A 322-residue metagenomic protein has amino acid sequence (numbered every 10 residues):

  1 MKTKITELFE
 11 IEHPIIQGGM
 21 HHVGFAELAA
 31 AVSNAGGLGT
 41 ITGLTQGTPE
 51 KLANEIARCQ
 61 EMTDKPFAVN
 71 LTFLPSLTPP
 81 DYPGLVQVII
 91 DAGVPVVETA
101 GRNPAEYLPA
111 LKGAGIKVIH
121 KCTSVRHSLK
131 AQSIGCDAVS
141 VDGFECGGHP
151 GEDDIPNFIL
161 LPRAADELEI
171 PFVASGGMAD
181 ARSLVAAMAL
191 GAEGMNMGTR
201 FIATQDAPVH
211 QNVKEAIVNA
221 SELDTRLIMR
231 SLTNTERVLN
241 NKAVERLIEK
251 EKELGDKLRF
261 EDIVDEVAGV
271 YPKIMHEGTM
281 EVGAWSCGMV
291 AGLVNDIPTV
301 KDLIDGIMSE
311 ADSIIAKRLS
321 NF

Functional and structural regions predicted by a protein language model:
M1-E167: Active-site entrance/lid segments in N-terminal catalytic domains of soluble metabolic enzymes
M20, G177-M178: Active-site metal-binding loops of divalent metal-dependent hydrolases
G151-V173, A179-F322: Conserved active-site-proximal phosphate/metal-binding subdomains
